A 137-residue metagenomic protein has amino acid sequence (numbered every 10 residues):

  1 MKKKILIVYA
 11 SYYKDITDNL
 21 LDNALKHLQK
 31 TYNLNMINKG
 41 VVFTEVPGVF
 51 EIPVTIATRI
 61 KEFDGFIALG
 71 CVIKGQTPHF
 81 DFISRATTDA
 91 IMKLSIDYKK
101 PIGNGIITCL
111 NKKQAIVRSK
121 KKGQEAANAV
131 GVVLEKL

Functional and structural regions predicted by a protein language model:
K2-F43: Glycine-rich phosphate/diphosphate-binding loop of Rossmann-like nucleotide-binding domains
S11-Y12, C71-V72, I107-L110: Short, ordered loop/turn segments at secondary-structure junctions
G40-F50, T108: Short beta->alpha junction loops
F43, G65-L69, P101-I107: Short beta-strand segments at enzyme active-site cores
E51-A90: Glycine-rich phosphate-binding loop
D81-T108, V117: Short, acidic/small-residue loops that bind anionic groups at enzyme active sites
C109-G123: Phosphate-binding/catalytic loops
K121-L137: A charged, well-structured terminal subsegment
